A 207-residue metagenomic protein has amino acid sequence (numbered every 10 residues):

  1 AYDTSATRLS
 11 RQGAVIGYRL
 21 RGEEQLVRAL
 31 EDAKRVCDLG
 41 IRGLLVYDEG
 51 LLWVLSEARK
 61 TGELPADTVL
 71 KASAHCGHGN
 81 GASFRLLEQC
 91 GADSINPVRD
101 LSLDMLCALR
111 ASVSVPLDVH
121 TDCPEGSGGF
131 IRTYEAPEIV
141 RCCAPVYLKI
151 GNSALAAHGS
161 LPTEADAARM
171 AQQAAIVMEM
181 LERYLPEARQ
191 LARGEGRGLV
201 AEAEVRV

Functional and structural regions predicted by a protein language model:
A1-I41, V46-H78, N96-P97, S102-V207: Active-site pocket-lining/capping segments in soluble small-molecule metabolic enzymes
C37, E88-Q89: Non-catalytic positions within long, well-ordered alpha-helices that form the structural scaffold/packing of enzyme
G79-S83: Short, glycine/polar-rich helix-capping loops at beta-to-alpha or helix-loop-helix junctions that flank or form
A92-S94: Surface-exposed cleft-lining segments at the edges of enzyme active sites
